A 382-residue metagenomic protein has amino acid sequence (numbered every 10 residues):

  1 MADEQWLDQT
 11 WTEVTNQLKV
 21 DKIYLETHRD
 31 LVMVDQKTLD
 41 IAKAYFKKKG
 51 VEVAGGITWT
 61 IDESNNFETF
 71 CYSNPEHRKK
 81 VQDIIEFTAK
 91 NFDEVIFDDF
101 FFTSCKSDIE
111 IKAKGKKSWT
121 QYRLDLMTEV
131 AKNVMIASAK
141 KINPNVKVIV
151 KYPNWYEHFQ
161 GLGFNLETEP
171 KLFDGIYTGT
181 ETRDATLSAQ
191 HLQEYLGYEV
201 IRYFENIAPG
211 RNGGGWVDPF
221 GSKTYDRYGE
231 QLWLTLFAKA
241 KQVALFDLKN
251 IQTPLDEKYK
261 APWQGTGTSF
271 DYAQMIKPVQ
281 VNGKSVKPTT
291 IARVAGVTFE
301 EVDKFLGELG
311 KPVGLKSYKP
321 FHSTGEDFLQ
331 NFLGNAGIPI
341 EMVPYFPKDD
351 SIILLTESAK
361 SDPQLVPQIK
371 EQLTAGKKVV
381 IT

Functional and structural regions predicted by a protein language model:
M1-K377, I381: Glycan-processing catalytic domains of CAZymes
